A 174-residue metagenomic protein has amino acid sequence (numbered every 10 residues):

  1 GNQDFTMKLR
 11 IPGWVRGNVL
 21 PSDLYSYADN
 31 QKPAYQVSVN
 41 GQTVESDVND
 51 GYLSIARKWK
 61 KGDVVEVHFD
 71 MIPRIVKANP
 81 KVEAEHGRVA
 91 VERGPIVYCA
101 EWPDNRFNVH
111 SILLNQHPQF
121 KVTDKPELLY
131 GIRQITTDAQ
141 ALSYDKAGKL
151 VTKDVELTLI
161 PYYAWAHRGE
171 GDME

Functional and structural regions predicted by a protein language model:
G1-M7: Extended extracellular/luminal ectodomain segments enriched in beta-structured repeat modules
R16-V39, V44, V48, Y52 (+2 more regions): C-terminal beta-rich recognition modules with glycine/proline-rich loops and embedded aromatic residues
